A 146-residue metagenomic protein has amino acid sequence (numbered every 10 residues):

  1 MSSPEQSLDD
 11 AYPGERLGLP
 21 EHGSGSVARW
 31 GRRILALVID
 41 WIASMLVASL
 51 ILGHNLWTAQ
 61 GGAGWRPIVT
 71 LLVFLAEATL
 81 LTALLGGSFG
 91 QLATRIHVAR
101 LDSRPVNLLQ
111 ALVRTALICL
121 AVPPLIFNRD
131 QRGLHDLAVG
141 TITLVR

Functional and structural regions predicted by a protein language model:
M1-P124, R132-R146: Short, small/hydrophobic-residue-rich motifs at membrane-helix boundaries and re-entrant hairpins of integral membrane
